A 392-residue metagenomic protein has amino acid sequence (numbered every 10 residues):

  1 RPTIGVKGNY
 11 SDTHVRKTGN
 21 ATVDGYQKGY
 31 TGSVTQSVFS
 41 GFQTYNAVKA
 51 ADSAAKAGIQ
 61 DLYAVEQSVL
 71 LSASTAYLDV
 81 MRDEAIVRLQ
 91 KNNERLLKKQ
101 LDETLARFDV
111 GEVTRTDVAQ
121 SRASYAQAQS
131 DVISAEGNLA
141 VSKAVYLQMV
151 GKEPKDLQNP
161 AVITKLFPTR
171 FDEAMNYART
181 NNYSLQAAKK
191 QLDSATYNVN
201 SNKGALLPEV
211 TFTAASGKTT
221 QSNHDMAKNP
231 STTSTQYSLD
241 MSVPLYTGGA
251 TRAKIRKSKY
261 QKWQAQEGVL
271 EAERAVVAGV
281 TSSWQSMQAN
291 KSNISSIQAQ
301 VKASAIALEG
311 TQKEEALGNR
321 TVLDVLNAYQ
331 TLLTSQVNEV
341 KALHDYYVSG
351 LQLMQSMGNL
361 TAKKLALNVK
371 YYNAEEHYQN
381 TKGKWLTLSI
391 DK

Functional and structural regions predicted by a protein language model:
R1-T3, G32-A50, Q60-Q67, L71 (+6 more regions): A glycine-/polar-enriched beta->alpha junction
Y10-H14, V38, S216-T220, V243-T247 (+1 more regions): Transmembrane beta-strands of outer-membrane beta-barrel pores
R16-V23, N46, N159-A161, L207 (+2 more regions): Outer-membrane beta-barrel translocator domains and adjoining extracellular loop/strand segments of Gram-negative
D24-Y30, S231-T235: Residues that define the transmembrane beta-barrel architecture of outer-membrane proteins
K49-D52, R115-A126, R256, V322-Q330: Short, charged, amphipathic alpha-helical segments
V65, V69-L89, K99-L101, A106 (+4 more regions): Amphipathic alpha-helical coiled-coil segments
S68-R179, S286, N290, L317 (+3 more regions): Periplasmic alpha-helical coiled-coil/stalk elements that build and connect Gram-negative outer-membrane
V340-K392: Acidic, low-complexity, intrinsically disordered peripheral segments
